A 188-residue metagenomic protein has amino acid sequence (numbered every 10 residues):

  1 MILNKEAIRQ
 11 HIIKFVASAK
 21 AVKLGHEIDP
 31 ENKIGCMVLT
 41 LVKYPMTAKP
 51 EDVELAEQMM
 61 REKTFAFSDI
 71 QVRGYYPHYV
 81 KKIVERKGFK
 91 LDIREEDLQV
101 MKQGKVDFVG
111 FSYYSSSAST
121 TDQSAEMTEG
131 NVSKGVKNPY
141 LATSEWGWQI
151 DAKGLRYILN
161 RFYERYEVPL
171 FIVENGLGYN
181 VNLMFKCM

Functional and structural regions predicted by a protein language model:
M1-M188: Active-site region of glycoside hydrolase catalytic domains
